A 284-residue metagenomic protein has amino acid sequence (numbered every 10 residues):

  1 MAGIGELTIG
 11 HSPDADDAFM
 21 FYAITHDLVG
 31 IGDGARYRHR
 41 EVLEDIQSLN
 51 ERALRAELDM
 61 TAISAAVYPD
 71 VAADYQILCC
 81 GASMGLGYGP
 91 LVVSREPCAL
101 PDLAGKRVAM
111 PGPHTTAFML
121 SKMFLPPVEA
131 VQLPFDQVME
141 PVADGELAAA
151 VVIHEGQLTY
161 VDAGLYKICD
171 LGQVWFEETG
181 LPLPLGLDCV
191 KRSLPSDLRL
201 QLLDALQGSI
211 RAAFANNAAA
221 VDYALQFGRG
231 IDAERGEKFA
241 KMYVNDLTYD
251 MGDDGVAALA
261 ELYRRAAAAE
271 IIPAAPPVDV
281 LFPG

Functional and structural regions predicted by a protein language model:
G3-L28, P90-A148, E155, A257 (+1 more regions): Bilobed "Venus flytrap"/periplasmic-binding protein-like clamshell domains and structurally analogous long
L7-T8, D74-A82, R107: A structural signal for short loop-to-beta-strand junctions that line the ligand-binding cleft of periplasmic/secreted
D16-M20, G30-S64: Extracytoplasmic small-molecule ligand-binding "clamshell" domains of the periplasmic binding protein/Venus flytrap
A23-I24, G89-A99, L183-L198: A bilobed periplasmic-binding-protein/Venus flytrap-type ligand-binding module shared by bacterial periplasmic
V29-V42, F124-Q137, I272-V278: A local structural motif
D45-Q47, A56-P69, P134-F135, V152-L158: Beta->alpha turn/N-cap motifs
D136-L225: Pocket-lining segment of extracytoplasmic ligand-binding domains
P195-R265: Secondary-structure end/capping motifs
